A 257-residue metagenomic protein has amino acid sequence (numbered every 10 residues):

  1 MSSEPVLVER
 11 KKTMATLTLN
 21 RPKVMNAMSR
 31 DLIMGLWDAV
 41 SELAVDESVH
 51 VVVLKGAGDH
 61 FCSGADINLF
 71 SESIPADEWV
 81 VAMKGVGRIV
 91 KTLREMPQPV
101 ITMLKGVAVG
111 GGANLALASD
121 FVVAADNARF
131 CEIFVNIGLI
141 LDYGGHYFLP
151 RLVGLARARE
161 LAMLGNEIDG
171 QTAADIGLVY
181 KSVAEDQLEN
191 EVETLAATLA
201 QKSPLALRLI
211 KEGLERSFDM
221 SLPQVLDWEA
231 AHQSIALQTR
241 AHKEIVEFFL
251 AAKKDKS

Functional and structural regions predicted by a protein language model:
M1-A15, G165-Q171, D186, N190 (+1 more regions): C-terminal alpha-helix plus adjacent terminal tail
M1-A57, S73, K91, E189: Conserved CoA-thioester-binding segment of acyl-CoA-metabolizing enzymes
P5, M34, S48, G56-T92 (+2 more regions): Glycine- (often His-adjacent) and acidic-residue-rich active-site loop that binds/positions the CoA thioester
L17, R21, L36, L54 (+7 more regions): Terminal peptide-recognition signature
A27-R30, S63, E72, N136 (+5 more regions): Phosphate-coordinating loops and pocket residues in cytosolic domains that bind phosphorylated ligands
L32-L36, A82-G85, L115, L188 (+1 more regions): Hydrophobic alpha-helical membrane-association signature
G85-V90, G145-F148, R157, L209 (+2 more regions): Hydrophobic alpha-helical segments typical of transmembrane helices and their membrane-interface/capping positions
K91-L205, T239: Crotonase-fold acyl-CoA enzyme core
